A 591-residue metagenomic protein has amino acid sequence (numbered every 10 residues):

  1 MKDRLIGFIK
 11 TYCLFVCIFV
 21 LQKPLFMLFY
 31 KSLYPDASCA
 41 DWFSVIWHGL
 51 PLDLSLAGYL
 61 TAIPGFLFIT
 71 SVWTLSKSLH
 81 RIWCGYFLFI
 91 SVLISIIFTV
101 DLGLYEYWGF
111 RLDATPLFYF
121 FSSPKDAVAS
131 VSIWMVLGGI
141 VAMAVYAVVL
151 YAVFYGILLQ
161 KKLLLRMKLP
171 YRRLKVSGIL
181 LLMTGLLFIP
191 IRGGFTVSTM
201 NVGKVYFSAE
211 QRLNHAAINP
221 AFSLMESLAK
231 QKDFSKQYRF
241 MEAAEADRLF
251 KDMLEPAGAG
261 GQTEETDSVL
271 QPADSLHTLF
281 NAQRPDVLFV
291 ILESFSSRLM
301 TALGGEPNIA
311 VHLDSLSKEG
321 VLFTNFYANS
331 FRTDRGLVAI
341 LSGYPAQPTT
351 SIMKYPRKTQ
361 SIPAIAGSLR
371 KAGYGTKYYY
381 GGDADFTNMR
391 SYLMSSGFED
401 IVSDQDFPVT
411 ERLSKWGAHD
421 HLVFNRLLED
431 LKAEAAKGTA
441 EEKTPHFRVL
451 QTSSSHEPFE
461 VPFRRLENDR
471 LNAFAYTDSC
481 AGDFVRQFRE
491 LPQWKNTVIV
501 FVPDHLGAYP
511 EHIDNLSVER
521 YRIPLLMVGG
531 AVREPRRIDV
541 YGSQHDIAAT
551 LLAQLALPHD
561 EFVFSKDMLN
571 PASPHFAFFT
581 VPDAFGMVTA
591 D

Functional and structural regions predicted by a protein language model:
K2-L14, S78-V92, R173-V176: Alpha-helical transmembrane segments and their helix-start/interface "positive-inside/aromatic belt" motifs in integral
C17, S177-P190: Hydrophobic membrane-insertion alpha-helices, especially the h-region of bacterial N-terminal signal peptides
Q22-L52, W83-M143, Q160-K168, R192-F222: Membrane-interfacial interhelical loops
S55-F68, I140-G156: Hydrophobic cores of alpha-helical transmembrane segments in multi-pass inner/ER membrane proteins, independent
T74, V145-I179: Cytosolic-side transmembrane helix boundary signature
Y119, S123-A129, T184-D274: Membrane-interface segments at or immediately adjacent to transmembrane helices that form the boundary between
E255-D591: Solvent-exposed soluble domains appended to multi-pass membrane proteins
